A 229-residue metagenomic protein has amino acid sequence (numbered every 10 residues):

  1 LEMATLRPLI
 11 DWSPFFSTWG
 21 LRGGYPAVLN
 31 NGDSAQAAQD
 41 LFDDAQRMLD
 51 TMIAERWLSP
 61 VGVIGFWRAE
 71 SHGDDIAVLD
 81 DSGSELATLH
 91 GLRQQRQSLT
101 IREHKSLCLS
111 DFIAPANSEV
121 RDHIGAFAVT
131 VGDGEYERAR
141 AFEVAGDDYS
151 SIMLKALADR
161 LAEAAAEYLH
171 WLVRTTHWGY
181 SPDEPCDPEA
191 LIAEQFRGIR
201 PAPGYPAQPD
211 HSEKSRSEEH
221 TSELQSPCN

Functional and structural regions predicted by a protein language model:
L1, E218-E219: Accessible peptide chain termini
L1-I152, A156, R174-H177, C186-P188: Active-site loops and adjacent core secondary-structure elements that bind or stabilize anionic groups
E119, H211-S212, S222: A structural signal for short secondary-structure junctions
K155, D159, E163: Short alpha-helical basic/polar micro-motif
A162-R174: Charged, low-complexity helical/coil segments in non-catalytic cytosolic or luminal regions
W171-S217: Active-site pocket-lining segment
E219-N229: Single conserved hydrophobic/aromatic residue that forms the stacking wall/gate of nucleotide- or nucleobase-binding
